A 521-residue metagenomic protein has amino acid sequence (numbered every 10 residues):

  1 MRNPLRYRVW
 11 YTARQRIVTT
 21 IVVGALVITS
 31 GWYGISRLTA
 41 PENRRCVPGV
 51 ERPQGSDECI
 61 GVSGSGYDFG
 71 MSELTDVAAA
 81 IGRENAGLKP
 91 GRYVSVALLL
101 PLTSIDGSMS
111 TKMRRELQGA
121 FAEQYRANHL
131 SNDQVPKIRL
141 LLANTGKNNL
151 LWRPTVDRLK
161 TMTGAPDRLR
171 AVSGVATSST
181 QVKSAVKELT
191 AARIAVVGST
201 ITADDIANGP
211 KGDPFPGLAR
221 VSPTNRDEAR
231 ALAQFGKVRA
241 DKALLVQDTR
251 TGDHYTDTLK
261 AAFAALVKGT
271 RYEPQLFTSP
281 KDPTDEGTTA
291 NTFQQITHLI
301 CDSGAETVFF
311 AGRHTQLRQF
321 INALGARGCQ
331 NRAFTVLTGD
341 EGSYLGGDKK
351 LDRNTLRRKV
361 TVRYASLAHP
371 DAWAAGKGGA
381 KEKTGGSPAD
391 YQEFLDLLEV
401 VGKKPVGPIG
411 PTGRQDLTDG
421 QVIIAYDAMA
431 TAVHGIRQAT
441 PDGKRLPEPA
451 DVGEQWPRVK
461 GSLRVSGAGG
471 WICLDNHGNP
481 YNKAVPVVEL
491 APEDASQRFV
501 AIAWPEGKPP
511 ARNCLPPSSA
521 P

Functional and structural regions predicted by a protein language model:
R2-N3, G24-W32, A40-R83, K460-P521: Solvent-exposed, acidic/polar segments of extracytosolic/periplasmic ligand-binding ectodomains
R44-P154, I424: N-terminal extracellular/periplasmic Venus flytrap/periplasmic-binding protein-like
M113-R115, L130-G209: Beta-alpha junction/loop-to-helix N-cap segments that form part of ligand/metal-binding clefts
T163-T177, R193-T200, L244-D248, L299-F320 (+3 more regions): Periplasmic-binding protein-like
I206-Q234, L351-D371: Short beta-strand elements at the ligand-binding edges of bilobed clamshell
P214-D282: An alpha-beta-alpha
R327-Y426, P517: Extracellular/periplasmic periplasmic-binding protein-like sensory domains
P408-V422, M429, V433-R498: Segments of small-molecule ligand-sensing domains
